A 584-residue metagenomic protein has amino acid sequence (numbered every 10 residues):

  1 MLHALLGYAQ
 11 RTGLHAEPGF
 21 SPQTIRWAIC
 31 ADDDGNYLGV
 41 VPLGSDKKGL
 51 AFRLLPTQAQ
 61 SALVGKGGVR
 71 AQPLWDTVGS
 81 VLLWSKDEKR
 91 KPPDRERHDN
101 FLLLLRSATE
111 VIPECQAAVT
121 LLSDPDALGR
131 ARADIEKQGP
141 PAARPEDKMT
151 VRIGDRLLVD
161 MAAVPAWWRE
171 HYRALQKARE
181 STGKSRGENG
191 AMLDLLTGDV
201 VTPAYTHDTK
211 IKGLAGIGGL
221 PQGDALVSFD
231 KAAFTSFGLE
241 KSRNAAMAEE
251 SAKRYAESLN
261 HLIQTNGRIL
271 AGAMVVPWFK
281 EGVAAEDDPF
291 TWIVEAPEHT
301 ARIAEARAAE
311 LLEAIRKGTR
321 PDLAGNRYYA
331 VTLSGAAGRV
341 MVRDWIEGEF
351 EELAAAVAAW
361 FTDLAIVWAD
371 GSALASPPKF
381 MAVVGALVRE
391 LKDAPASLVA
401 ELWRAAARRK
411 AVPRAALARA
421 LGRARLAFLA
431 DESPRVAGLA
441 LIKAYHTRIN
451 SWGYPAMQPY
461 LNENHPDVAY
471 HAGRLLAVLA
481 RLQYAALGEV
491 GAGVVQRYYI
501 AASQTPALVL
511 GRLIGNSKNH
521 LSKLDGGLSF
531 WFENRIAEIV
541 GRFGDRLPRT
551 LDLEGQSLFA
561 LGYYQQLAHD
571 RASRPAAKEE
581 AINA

Functional and structural regions predicted by a protein language model:
M1-R186, A232-A584: Conserved phosphate-interacting/catalytic interface
E188-A191, G223: Residues immediately within or flanking Cys/His clusters that coordinate Zn2+ in small zinc-binding modules
T197-D199: Short Cys/His-rich metal-coordination motifs, predominantly Zn2+-binding knuckles/fingers
T202: Surface-exposed, flexible loop/turn segments at secondary-structure boundaries
Y205-N244: Short microdomains enriched in Cys/His and/or Lys/Arg
